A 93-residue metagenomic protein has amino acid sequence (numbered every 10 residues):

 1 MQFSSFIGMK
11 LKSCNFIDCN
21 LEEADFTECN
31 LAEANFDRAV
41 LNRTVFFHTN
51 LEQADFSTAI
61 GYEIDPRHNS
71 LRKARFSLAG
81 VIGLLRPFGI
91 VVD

Functional and structural regions predicted by a protein language model:
M1-D93: Tandem repeat scaffolds
